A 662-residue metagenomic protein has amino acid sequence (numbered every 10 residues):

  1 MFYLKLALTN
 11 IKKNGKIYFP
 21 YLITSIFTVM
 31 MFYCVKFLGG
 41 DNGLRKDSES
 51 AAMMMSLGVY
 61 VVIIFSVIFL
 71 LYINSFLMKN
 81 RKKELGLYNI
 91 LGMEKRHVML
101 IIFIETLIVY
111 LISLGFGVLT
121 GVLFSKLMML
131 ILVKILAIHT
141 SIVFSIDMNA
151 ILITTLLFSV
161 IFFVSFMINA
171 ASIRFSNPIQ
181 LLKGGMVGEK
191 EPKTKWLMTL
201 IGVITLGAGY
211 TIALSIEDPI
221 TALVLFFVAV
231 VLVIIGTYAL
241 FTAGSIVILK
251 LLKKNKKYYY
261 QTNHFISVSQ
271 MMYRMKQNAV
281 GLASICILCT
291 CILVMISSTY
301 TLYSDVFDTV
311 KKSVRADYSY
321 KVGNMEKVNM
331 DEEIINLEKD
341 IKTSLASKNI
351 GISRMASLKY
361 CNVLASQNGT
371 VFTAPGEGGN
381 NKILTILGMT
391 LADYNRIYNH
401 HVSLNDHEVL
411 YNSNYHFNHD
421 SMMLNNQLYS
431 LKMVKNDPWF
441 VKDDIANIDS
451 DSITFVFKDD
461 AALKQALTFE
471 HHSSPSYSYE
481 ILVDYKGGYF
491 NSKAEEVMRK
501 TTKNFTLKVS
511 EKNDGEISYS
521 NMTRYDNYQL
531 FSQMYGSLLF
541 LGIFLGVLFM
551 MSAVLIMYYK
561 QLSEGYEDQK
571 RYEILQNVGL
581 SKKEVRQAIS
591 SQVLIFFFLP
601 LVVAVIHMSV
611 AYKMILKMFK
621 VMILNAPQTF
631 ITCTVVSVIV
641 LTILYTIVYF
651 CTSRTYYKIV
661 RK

Functional and structural regions predicted by a protein language model:
M1, K5, F175-E189, Y566-E567 (+1 more regions): Short cytosolic juxtamembrane segments of multi-pass membrane proteins
M1-V29, E191-W196, T205, F241-C289 (+1 more regions): N-terminal Sec/SRP start-transfer signal
G15-G43, E49-G86, T106-F116, T120 (+6 more regions): Hydrophobic alpha-helical transmembrane segments of multi-pass inner-membrane transport and secretion
Y18-L22, S56, I151-L156, W196-L200 (+2 more regions): Hydrophobic alpha-helical transmembrane segments
F37-E49, V118-A150, G207-V224, L599-K662: Short helix-loop junctions at transmembrane helix boundaries
I108-L252: Hydrophobic alpha-helical segments
T309-M551: Basic-flanked hydrophobic alpha-helices used for secretion and membrane insertion
